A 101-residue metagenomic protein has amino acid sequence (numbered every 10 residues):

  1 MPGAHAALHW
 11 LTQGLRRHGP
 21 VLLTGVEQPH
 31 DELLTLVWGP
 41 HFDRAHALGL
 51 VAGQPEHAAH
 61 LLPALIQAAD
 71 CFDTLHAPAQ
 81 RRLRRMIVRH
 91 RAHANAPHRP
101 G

Functional and structural regions predicted by a protein language model:
M1-G101: Charge-rich (acidic/polar
